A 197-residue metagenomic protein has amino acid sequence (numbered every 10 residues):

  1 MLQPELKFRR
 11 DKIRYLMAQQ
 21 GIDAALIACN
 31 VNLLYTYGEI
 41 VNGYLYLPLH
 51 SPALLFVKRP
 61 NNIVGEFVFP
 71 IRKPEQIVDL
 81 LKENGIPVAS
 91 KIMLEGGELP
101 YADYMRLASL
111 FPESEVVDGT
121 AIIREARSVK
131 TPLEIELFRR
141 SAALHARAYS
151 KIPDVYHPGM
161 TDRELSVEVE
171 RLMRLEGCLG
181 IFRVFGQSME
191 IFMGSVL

Functional and structural regions predicted by a protein language model:
M1-P52, V88, S150: Terminal domain-start leader segments
L2, L34, E66-P70, G96: Short secondary-structure transition/capping motifs
P4-R10, D79-L197: Flexible, acidic/His-enriched mid-domain "rim/lid" segments that flank
I27-A28, F56-K58, P70-P74, E95 (+2 more regions): Conserved beta-strand termini and adjacent loop/short-helix elements that scaffold enzyme active sites in alpha/beta
N30-V31, L55-N62, E98-D103: Short, polar loop motifs at secondary-structure junctions
L34, I63, I191-M193: Flexible loop/turn segments at secondary-structure boundaries
Y44-E66: Short, compositionally biased "basic patch" segments
E66-L80: Short acidic-hydrophobic, aromatic-tinged amphipathic segments that line or gate anion-handling sites
